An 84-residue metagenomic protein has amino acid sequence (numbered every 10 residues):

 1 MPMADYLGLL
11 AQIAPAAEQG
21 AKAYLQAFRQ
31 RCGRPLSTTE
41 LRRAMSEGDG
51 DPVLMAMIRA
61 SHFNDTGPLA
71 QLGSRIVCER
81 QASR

Functional and structural regions predicted by a protein language model:
M1-R31: N-terminal secretory signal peptides
A21-R84: Compact alpha-helical subdomains of small soluble proteins
